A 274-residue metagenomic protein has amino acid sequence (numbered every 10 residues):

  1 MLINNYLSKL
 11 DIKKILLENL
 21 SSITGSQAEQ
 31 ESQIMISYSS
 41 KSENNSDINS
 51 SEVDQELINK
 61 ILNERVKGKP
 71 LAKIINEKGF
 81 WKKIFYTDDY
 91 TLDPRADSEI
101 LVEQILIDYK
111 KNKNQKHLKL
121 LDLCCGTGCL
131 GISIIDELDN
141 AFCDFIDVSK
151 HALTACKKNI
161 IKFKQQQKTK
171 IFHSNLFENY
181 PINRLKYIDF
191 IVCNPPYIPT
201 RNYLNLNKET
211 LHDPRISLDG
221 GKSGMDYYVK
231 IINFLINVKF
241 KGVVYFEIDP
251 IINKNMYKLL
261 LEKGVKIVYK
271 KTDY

Functional and structural regions predicted by a protein language model:
L2-I75: N-terminal auxiliary segments of SAM/dcSAM-dependent transferases
K13, S32, I58, G68-L71 (+5 more regions): A general structural signal for well-ordered alpha-helical segments in protein cores
S21-G25, K113, D139, Q165 (+1 more regions): Proline-centered flexible-loop/turn and helix-kink motifs
S51-E56, D108-L118, N140, P181-K186: Short, glycine- and charge-enriched coil/turn segments that flank and shape catalytic ligand pockets
K60-L138, V148-A155: SAM-dependent Rossmann-like transferase core, predominantly class I methyltransferases with a strong bias toward
D97, A141-F142, V148-Y274: S-adenosylmethionine
